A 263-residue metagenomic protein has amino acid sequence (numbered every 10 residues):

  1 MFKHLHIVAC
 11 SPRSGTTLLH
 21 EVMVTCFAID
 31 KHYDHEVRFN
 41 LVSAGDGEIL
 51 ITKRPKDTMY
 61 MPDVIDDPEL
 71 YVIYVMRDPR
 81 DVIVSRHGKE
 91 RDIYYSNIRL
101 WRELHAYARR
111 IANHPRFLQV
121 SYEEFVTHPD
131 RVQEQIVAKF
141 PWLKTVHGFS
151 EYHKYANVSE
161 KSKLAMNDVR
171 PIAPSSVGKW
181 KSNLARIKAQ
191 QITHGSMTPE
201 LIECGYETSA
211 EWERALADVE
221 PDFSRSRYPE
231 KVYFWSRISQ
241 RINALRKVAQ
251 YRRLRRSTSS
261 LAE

Functional and structural regions predicted by a protein language model:
M1-H6, H147-E263: PAPS-dependent sulfotransferases, especially Golgi type II membrane carbohydrate sulfotransferases
M1-P55, T258-E263: PAPS-dependent sulfotransferase catalytic core
R13, V126-T127, R186: Short, solvent-exposed loop/helix junctions and linker helices that flank or host conserved functional motifs
L18, V22, Y107-R110, Q135 (+1 more regions): Amphipathic alpha-helical segments that form well-ordered structural scaffolds and often line/cohere around active
C26, K139-F140, E203: Alpha-helical structural context
I29, W142-L143, Y206: Helix N-cap/coil-helix junction residues
F39-V42, L104, A210-R214: Juxtamembrane/interface motifs at transmembrane-helix termini
P55-S150, K154, V158-P174: PAPS-dependent sulfotransferase catalytic domain
